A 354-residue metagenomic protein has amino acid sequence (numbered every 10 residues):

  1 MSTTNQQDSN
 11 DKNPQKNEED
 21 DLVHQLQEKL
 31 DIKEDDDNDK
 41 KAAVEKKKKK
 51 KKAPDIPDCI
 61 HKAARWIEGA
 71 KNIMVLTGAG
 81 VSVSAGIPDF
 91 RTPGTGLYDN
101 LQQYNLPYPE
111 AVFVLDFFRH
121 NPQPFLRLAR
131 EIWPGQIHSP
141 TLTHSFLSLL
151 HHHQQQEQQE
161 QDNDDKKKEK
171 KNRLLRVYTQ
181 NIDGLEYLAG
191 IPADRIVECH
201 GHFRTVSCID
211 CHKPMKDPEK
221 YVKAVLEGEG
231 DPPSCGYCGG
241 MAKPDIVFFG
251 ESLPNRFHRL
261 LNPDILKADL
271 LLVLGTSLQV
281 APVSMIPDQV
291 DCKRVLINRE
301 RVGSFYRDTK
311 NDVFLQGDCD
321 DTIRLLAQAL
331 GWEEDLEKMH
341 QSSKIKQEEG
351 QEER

Functional and structural regions predicted by a protein language model:
M1-R354: Conserved catalytic core of sirtuin-type NAD+-dependent deacylases
